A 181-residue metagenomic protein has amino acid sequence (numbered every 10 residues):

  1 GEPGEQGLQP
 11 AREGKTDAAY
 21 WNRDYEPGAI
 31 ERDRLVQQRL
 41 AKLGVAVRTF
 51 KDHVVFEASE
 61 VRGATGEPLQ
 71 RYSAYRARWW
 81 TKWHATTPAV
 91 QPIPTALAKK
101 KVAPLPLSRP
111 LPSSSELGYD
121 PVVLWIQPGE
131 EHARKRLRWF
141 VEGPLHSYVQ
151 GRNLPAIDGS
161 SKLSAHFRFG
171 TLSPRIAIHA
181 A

Functional and structural regions predicted by a protein language model:
G1-T87: Trp/Phe/Arg-rich N-terminal binding region typifying the photolyase-homology
G66-A181: Glycine/tryptophan-enriched, flexible segments
